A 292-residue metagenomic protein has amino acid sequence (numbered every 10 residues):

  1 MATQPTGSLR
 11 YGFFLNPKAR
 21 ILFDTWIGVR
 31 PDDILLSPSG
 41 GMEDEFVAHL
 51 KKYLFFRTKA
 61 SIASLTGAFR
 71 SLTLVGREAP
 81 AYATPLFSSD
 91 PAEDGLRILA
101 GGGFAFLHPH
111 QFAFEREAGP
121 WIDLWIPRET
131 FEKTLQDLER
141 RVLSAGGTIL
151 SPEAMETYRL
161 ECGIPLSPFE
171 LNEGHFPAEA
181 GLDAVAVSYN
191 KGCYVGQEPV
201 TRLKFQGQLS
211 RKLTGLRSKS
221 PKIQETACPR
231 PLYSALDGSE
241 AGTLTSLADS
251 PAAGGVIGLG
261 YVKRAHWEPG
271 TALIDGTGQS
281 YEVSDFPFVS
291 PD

Functional and structural regions predicted by a protein language model:
M1-A2, L74-A79, R217-E225: Short, surface-exposed ligand-recognition loops at beta-strand->loop->(often short) alpha-helix junctions that present
M1-L9: Intrinsically disordered, low-complexity, positively charged segments
G7-S8, P17, I21, T25 (+4 more regions): Glycine-rich, small/acidic residue-mixed loop/short-helix segments
G12, P17, E170: A glycine-rich, hydrophobic loop/mini-helix early in the fold
W26-P165: Acidic, low-complexity central loop/insert segments
A83-F87, L135-Q136, L171, T226 (+1 more regions): Short, charged, solvent-exposed linker or helix-capping segments at domain edges/interfaces that act as flexible hinges
W125-R217: Anionic-ligand-binding alpha/beta catalytic cores of soluble enzymes and soluble regulatory domains that recognize
